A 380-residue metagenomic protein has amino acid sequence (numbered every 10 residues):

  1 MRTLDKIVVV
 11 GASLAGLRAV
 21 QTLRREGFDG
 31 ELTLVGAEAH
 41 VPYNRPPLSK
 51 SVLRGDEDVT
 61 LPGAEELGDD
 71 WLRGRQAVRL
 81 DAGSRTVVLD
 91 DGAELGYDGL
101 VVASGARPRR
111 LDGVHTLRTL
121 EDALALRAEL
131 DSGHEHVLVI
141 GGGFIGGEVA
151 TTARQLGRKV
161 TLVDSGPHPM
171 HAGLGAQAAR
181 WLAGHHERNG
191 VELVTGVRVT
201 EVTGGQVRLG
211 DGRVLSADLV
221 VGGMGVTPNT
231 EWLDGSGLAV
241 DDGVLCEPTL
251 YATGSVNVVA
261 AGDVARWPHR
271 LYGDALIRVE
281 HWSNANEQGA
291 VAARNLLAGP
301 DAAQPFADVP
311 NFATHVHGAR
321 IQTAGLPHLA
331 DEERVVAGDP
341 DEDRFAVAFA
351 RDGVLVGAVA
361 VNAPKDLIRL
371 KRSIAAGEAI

Functional and structural regions predicted by a protein language model:
R2-D5, R266-P364: Mid-to-C-terminal Rossmann-like scaffold of FAD/NAD(P)H-dependent oxidoreductases
R2-L72, A150-G173, R369: Beta1-alpha1 glycine-rich phosphate/pyrophosphate-binding loop at the start of Rossmann-like nucleotide-binding domains
R2-V8, T60, E66-L138, R208-G210 (+3 more regions): FAD-binding core/adjacent interface of flavoenzyme oxidoreductases
G11-L14, A37, R118-T119, I140-G143: Glycine-rich Rossmann-fold phosphate-binding loop(s) that bind the pyrophosphate of adenine dinucleotide cofactors
R73-R75, D81-A82, R118, D164 (+3 more regions): Short loop/edge segments at beta-strand edges and connector loops that shape dinucleotide/nucleotide cofactor-binding
D112-H134, G205-R208, R213-V291: FAD-site-proximal beta/loop scaffold in flavoenzymes
H134-H136, F144-T200, D308-V316: Rossmann-like dinucleotide-binding cores of NAD(P)H-dependent redox enzymes
P364-E378: A short, polar/charged loop-to-alpha-helix boundary motif
